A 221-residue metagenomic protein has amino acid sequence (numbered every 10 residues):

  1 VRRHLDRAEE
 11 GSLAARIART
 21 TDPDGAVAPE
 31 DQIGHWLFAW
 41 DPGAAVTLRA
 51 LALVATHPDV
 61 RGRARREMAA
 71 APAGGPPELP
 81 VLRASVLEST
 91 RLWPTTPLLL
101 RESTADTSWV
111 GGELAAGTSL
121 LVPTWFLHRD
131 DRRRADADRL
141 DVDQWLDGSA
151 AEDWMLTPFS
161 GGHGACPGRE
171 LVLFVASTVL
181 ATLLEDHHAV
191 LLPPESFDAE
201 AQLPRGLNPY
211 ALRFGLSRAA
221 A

Functional and structural regions predicted by a protein language model:
V1-A221: Cytochrome P450
